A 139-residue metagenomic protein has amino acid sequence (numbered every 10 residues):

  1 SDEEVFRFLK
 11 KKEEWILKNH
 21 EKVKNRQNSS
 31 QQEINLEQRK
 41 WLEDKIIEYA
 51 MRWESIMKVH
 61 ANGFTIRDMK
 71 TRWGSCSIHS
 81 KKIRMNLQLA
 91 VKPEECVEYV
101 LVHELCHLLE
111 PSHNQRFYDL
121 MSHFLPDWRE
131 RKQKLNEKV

Functional and structural regions predicted by a protein language model:
S1-Y99, L108-V139: Active-site-proximal or metal-binding-adjacent scaffold patches in catalytic folds
E104: Walker B catalytic acidic pair
